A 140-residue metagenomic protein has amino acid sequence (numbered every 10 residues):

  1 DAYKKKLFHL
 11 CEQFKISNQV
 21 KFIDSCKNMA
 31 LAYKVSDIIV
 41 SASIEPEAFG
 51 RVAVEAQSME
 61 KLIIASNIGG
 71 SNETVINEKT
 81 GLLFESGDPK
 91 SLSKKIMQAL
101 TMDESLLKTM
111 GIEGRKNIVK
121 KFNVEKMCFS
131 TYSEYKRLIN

Functional and structural regions predicted by a protein language model:
A2-K4, S17-C26, A32, L82-L83: Active-site donor-binding acidic/aromatic loop of nucleotide-activated sugar and phosphosugar transferases involved
F22-S36, S58, I76: Short acidic alpha-helix that forms the nucleotide-activated donor recognition element in Leloir-type transferases
A30, A48, A53-S58, N72-E73 (+1 more regions): Short alpha-helical segment that forms part of, or immediately flanks, the ligand-binding pocket in carbohydrate-active
K34-A48, K61: Acidic donor-binding loop of glycosyltransferase active sites
L62-A65, V75: Short hydrophobic beta-strand element within catalytic cores of glycosyltransferases and related nucleotide-activated
N77-E78, L82-P89, Q98-E104: Conserved acidic donor-binding segment of nucleotide-sugar-dependent glycosyltransferases
Q98-K116, K120: Conserved donor-nucleotide binding/catalytic region of nucleotide-linked donor-dependent transferases
K116, K120, V124-N140: C-terminal alpha-helical cap of glycosyltransferases
